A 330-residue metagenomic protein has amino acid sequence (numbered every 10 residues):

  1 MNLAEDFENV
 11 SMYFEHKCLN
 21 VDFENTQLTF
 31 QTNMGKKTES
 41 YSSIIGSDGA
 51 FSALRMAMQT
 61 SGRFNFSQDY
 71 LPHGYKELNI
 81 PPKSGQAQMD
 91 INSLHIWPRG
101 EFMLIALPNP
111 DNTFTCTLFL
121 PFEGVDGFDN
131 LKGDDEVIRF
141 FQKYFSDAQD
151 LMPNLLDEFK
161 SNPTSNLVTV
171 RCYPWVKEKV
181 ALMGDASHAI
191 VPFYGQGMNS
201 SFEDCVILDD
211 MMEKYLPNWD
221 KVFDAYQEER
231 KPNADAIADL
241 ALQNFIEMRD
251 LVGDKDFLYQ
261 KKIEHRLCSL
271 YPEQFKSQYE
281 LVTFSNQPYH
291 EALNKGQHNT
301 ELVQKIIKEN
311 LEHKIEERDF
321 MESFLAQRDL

Functional and structural regions predicted by a protein language model:
M1, I138-Q142, Q227, E264: Non-transmembrane alpha-helical segments in soluble domains of secreted/periplasmic/extracellular proteins
M1-S11: N-terminal Rossmann-like dinucleotide/flavin-binding domain of flavoprotein oxidoreductases that bind FAD/FMN
E5, H16-N20, N25-L167, R171-C172 (+1 more regions): Conserved FAD-binding catalytic core of PHBH/FMO-like flavoproteins
E8-V10, Q149-M152, L216-P217: Surface-exposed helix-capping loop/turn segments at secondary-structure junctions
I45, L78, S161-G253: Conserved mid-domain beta->alpha element of the FAD-binding
S52, D135, E203-V206, F257 (+1 more regions): A structural signal for well-ordered alpha-helical segments within the folded catalytic domains of diverse enzymes
D210-L330: C-terminal helical "tail/cap" subdomain of flavin- and related membrane-associated enzymes
